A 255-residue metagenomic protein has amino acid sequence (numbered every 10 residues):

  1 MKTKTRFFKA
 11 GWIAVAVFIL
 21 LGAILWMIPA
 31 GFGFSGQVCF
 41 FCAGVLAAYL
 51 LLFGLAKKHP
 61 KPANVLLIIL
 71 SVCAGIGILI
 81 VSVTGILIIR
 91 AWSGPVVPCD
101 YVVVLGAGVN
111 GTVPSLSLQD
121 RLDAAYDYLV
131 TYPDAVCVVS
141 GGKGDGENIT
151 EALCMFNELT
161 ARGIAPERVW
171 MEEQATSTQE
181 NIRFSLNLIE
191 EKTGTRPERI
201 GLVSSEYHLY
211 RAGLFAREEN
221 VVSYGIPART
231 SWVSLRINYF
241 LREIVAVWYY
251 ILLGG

Functional and structural regions predicted by a protein language model:
M1-T3: Short, Lys/Arg-rich, polar N-terminal cytosolic tail immediately upstream of the first transmembrane signal-anchor
T5-W12, G36, P60-S71: Membrane-water interface of alpha-helical transmembrane segments
F8-A56: Membrane-embedded alpha-helical segments of integral membrane proteins
A14-L21, V72-L79, L241, V245: Lipid-exposed faces of alpha-helical membrane segments in multi-pass integral membrane proteins
A48-S93: Transmembrane alpha-helices and immediately adjacent membrane-cytoplasm interface residues in multi-pass integral
S82-L241: A structural signal for short, hydrophobic/glycine-enriched beta-strand patches
R236-G255: A transmembrane-helix-recognition feature enriched in membrane-embedded lipid enzymes and envelope glyco-/phospholipid
